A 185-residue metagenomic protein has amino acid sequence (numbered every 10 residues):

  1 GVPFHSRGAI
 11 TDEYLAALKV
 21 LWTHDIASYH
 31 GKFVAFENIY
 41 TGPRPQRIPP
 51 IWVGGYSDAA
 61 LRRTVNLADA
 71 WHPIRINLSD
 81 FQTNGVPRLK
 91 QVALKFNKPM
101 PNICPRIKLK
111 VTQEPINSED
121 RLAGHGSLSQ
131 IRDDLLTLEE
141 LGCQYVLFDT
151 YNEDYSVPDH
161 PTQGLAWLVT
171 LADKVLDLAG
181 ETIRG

Functional and structural regions predicted by a protein language model:
G1-G185: Active-site-adjacent structural elements that line small-molecule/cofactor binding pockets in enzymes
